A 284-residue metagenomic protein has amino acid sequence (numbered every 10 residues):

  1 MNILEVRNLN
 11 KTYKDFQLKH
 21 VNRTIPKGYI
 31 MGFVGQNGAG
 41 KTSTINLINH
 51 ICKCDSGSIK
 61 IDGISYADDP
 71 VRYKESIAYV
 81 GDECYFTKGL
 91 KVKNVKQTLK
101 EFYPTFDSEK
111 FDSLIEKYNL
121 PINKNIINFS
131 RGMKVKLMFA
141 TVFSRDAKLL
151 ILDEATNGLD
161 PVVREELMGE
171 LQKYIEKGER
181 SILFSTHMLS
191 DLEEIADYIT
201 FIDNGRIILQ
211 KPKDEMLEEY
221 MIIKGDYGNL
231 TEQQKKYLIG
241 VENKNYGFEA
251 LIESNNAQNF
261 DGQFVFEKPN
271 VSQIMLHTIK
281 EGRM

Functional and structural regions predicted by a protein language model:
V6-L9, F16-P26, F33, G57: Conserved beta-strand
G35-G40: Walker A (P-loop) phosphate-binding loop of ABC-type ATPase nucleotide-binding domains
N49: Helix-to-loop junction immediately C-terminal to a conserved catalytic motif
G57-D68, R72-Y73: Conserved ABC transporter NBD signature motif
E75, G81-M138: ABC-family P-loop ATPase nucleotide-binding domains
L150-E154: Catalytic Walker B motif of ABC-type/P-loop ATPase nucleotide-binding domains
L238-M284: C-terminal coupling/interaction segments
